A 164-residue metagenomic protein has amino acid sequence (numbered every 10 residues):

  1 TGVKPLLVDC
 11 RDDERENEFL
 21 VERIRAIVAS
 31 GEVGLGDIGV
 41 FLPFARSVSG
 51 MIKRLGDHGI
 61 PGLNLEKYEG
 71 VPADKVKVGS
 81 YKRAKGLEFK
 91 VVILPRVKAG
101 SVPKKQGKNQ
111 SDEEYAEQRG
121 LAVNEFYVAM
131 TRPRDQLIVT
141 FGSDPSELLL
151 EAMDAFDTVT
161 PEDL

Functional and structural regions predicted by a protein language model:
T1-P61, K67, G120: Helicase P-loop NTPase motor core
R23-A26, I93, T160: Prokaryotic Sec-type signal peptides and long signal-anchor helices with extended Leu/Ile/Val-rich h-regions
I38, G70, D112-E114: Short, contiguous strand/loop micro-motifs
R46-S47, R83, D144-P145: Alpha-helix capping/helix-boundary segments
S49-K53, F89, L149-A152: A short acidic (Asp/Glu
I52, G56-N64, V78-G79, R83-A84 (+3 more regions): Long, contiguous C-terminal modules that act as interaction/assembly or targeting platforms
L63-S101, E125-R132, I138-G142: Conserved helicase core region in the C-terminal RecA-like lobe
V97-L164: C-terminal accessory regions
